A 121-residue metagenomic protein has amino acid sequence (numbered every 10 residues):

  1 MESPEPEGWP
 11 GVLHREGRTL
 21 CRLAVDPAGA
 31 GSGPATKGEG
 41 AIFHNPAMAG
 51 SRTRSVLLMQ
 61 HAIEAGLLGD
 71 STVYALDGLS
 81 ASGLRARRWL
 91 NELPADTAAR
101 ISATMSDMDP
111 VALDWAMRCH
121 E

Functional and structural regions predicted by a protein language model:
M1-E121: SAM-dependent transferase fold signal centered on methyltransferase-like domains, encompassing both Class I
